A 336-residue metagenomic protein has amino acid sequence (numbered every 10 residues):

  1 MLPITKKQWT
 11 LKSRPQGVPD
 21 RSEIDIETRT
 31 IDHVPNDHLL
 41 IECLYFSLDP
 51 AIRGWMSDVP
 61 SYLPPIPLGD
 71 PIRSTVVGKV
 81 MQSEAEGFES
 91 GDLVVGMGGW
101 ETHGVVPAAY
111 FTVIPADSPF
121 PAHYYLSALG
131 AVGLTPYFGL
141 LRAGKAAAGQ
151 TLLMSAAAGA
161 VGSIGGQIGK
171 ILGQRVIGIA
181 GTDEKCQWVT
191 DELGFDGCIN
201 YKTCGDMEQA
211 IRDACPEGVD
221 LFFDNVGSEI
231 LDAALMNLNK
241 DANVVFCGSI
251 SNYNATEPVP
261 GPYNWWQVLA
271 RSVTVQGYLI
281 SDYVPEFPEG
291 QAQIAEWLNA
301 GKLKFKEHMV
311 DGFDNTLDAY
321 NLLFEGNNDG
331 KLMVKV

Functional and structural regions predicted by a protein language model:
L2-I4, S281-V336: C-terminal hydrophobic helical "lid"/dimerization subdomain of Rossmann-like NAD(P)H-dependent oxidoreductases
T30-L48, M56-W100: Glycine-rich beta-strand-centered segment in the early N-terminal region that forms part of a ligand/cofactor-binding
I72-K79, E89-A156, K302: NAD(P)H dinucleotide-binding glycine-rich loop of Rossmann-like/cofactor-binding domains, especially the beta1-alpha1
E101-T102, G181-D191, V259-W265: Short, glycine/polar-rich helix-capping loops at beta-to-alpha or helix-loop-helix junctions that flank or form
V132-T135, A160-V161, I230: Hydrophobic/small residue at the entry helix of a nucleotide-binding pocket
A156-A157, V226: NAD(P)H cofactor-binding loop motif with strongest signal on the N-terminal glycine-rich segment
K170-A233, S281: Adenosine-nucleotide cofactor-binding segment
E229-L303, V336: Glycine-rich phosphate-binding loop and adjacent beta-alpha segment of Rossmann(oid) nucleotide-cofactor-binding
